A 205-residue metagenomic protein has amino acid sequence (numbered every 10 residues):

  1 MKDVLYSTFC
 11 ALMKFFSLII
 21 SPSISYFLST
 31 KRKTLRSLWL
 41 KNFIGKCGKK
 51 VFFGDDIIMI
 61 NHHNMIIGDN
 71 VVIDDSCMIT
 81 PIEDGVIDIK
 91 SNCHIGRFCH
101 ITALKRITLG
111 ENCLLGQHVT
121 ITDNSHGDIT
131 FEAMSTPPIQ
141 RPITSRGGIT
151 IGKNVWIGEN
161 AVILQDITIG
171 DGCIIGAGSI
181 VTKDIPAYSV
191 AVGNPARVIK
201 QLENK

Functional and structural regions predicted by a protein language model:
M1-K50, N112, H118-V119, D123-P142 (+4 more regions): Terminal amphipathic alpha-helical/low-complexity segments used for targeting or macromolecular assembly
W39, K90, G152-V155, G170 (+1 more regions): N-terminal hydrophobic or amphipathic segments with adjacent small-residue motifs that include Sec signal peptides
F52-G54: Short N-terminal targeting/anchoring amphipathic segment
I57-I67, V72-Q165, N194, L202-E203: Flexible, glycine/small-residue-enriched loop-and-beta-strand segment within the central core of proteins
E159, I163-A196: C-terminal/domain-terminus segments
